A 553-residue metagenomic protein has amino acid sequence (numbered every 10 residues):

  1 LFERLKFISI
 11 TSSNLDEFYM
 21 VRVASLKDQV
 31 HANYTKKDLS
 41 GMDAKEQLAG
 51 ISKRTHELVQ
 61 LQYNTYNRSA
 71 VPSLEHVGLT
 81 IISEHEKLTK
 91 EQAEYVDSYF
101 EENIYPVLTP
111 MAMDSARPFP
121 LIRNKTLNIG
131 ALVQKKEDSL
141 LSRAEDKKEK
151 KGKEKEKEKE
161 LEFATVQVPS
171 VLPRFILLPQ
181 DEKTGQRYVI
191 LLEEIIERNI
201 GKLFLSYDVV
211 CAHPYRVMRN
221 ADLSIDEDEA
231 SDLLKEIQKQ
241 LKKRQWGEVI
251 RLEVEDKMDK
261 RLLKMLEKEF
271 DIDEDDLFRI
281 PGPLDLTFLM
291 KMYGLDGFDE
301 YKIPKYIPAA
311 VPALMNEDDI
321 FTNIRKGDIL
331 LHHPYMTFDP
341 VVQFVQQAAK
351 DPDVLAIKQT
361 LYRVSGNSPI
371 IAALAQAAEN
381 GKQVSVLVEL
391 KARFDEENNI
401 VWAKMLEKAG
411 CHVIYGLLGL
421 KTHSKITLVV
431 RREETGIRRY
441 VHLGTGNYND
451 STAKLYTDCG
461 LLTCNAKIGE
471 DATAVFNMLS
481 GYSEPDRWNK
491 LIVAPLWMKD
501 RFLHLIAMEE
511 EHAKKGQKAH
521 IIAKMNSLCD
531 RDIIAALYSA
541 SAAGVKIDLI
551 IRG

Functional and structural regions predicted by a protein language model:
L1-I521, D530, S539-A543, G553: N-terminal localization/anchoring segments of enzymes in phospholipid and broader phosphate metabolism
N526: Cofactor-pocket helix-loop regions in the catalytic cores of large enzyme subunits
K546-I550: Hydrophobic alpha/beta core scaffold segments
